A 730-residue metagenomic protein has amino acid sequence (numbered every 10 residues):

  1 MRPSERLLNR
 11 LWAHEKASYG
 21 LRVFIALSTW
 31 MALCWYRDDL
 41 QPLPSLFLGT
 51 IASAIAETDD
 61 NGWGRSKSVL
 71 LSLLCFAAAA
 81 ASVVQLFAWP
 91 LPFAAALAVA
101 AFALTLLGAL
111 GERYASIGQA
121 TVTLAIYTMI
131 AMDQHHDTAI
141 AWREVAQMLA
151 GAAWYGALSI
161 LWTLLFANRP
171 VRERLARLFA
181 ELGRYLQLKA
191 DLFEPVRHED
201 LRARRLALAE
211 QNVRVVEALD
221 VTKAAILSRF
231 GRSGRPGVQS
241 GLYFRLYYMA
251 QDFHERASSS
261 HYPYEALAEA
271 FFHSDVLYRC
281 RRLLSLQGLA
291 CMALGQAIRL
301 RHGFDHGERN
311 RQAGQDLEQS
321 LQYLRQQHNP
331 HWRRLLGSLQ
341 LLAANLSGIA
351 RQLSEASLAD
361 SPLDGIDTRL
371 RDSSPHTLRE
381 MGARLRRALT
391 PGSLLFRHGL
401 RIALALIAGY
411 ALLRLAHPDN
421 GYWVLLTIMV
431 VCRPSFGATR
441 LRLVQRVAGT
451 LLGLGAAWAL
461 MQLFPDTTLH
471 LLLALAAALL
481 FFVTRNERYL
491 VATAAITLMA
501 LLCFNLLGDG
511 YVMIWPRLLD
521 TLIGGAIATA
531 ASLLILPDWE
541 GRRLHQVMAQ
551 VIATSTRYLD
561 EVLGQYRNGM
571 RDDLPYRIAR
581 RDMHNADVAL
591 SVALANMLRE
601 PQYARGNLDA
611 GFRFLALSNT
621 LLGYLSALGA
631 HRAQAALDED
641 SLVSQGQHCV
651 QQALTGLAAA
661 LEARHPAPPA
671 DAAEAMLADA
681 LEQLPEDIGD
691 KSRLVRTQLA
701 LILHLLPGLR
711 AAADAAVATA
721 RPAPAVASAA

Functional and structural regions predicted by a protein language model:
M1-F166, P170, R333, G337 (+12 more regions): Alpha-helical transmembrane segments and their membrane-interface boundaries that form or gate the permeation pathway
M1-F24, S28, A32, Y36 (+8 more regions): Long, hydrophobic alpha-helical segments that serve as membrane-spanning/inserting helices
A101, T105, A152-G156, A180 (+8 more regions): Residues on a specific face of well-ordered alpha-helices
T467, L475, V483, L490-L498 (+3 more regions): C-terminal functional regions that serve as terminal interaction/effector modules
I527-E540, L544, D560-R567: Membrane-helix cytosolic exit motif
L615: Catalytic-loop region of hydrolases
